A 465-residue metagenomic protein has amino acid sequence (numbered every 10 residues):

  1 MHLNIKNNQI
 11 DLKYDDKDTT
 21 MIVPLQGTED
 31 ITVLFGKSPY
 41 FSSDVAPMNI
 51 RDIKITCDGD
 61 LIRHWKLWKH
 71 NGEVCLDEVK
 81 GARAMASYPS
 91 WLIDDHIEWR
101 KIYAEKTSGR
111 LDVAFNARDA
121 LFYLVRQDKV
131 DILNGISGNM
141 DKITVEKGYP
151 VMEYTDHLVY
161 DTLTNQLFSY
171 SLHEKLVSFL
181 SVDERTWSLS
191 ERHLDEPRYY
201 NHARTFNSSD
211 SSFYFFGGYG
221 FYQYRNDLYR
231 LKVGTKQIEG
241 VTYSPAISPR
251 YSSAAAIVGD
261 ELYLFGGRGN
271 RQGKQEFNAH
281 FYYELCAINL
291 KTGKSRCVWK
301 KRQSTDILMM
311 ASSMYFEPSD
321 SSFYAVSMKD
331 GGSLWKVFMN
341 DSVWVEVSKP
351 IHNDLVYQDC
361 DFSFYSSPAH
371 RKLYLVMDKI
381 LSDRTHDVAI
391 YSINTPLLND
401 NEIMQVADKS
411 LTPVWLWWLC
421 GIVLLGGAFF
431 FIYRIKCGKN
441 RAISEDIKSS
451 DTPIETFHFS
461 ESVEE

Functional and structural regions predicted by a protein language model:
M1-P24: Extracellular glycan-interaction surfaces
T20-R51: Flexible glycan-contacting loops in extracellular carbohydrate-active proteins
D58-I102: Extracytoplasmic low-complexity segments
E105-F115, P150-Y160, P197-T205, S248-A256 (+2 more regions): Repeated scaffold domains used in trafficking and secretory/extracellular systems, primarily beta-propellers
V177-D183, N226-K236, F277-G293, G332-V343 (+1 more regions): Beta-propeller blade signature
F215-G220, G266-F281, I380-V388: Short, conserved, GDST-rich strand-edge loop motifs in beta-rich repeat architectures
I247-P249, C297-S312, D341-P368, Q405-S410: Conserved blade-ending motifs and adjacent loop-strand segments that build the rim/top face of beta-propeller domains
Q358-L419: Blade-level signature of beta-propeller repeat domains, shared across WD40, Kelch, NHL, RCC1 and BNR/Asp-box propellers
